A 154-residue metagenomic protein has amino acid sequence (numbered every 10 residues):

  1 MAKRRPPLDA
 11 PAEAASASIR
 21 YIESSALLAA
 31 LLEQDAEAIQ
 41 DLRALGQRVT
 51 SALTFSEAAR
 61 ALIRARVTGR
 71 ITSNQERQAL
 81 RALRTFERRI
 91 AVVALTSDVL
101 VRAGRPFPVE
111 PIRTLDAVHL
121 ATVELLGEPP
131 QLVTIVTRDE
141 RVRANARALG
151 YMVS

Functional and structural regions predicted by a protein language model:
M1-E57, A65-R77: Short, well-structured N-terminal submotif of metal-dependent ribonuclease cores
A2-L8, R89-R141: Active-site neighborhoods of divalent-metal-dependent phosphate/nucleic-acid chemistry enzymes
I22, M152-S154: Short hydrophobic/aromatic-enriched beta-strand-loop microsegments
Q34-D35, L53-P108: Active-site-proximal, substrate-binding regions of enzyme catalytic domains and RNA-binding/basic surfaces
I39-R43, R143-Y151: Short loop/helix-cap segments at secondary-structure boundaries that form the rim of catalytic
D41-A44, T85-E87, P129-P130: Short glycine-enriched loop/turn motifs at secondary-structure junctions
A44-L45, F86, R105, L149: Alpha-helical scaffold domains
